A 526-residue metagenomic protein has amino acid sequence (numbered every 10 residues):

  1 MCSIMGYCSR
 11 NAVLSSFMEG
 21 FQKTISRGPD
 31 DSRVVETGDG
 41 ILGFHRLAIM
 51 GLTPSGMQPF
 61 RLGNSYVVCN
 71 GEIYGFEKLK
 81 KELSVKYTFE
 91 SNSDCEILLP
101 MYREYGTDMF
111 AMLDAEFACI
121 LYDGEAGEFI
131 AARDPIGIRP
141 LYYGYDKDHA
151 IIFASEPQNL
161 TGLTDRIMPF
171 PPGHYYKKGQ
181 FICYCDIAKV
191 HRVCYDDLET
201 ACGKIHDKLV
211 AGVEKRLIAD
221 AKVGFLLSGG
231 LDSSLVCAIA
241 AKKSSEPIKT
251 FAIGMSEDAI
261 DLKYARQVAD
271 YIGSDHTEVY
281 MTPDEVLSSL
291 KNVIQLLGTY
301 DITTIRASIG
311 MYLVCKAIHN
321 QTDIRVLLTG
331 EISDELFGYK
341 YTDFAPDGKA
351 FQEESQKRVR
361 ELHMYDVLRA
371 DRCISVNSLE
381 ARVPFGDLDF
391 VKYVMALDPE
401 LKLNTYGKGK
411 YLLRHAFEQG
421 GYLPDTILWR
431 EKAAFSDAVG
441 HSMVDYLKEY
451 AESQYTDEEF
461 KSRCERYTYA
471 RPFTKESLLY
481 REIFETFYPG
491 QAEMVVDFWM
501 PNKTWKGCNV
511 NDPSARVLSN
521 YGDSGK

Functional and structural regions predicted by a protein language model:
M1-T299, Q321, R325: Cysteine-centered catalytic environments shared across enzyme families
G6, L313-H319, M395, R414 (+4 more regions): Short, amphipathic alpha-helical segments that act as regulatory/interfacial helices in nucleotide-processing proteins
V13, S91-D94, L113, L198-I205 (+10 more regions): Hydrophobic (often cysteine-bearing) scaffold residues that line and stabilize catalytic clefts of nucleotide/cofactor
R33-E36, A111-A115, R166-F170, I218-V223 (+7 more regions): Short coil/turn segments at secondary-structure boundaries
N92, I324-T329, S333-E353, E361-P472: Mid-to-C-terminal catalytic subdomains of enzymes that bind/position adenosyl phosphate moieties or nucleic-acid
I97, K208, V268, Y393 (+3 more regions): Amphipathic alpha-helical segments that form well-ordered structural scaffolds and often line/cohere around active
E156-Q158, E199-T200, K208, G212-V223 (+1 more regions): Peripheral terminal appendages
E257-C315, Q321, G338-Q352, R372 (+2 more regions): ATP-dependent adenylate-handling ligase core
